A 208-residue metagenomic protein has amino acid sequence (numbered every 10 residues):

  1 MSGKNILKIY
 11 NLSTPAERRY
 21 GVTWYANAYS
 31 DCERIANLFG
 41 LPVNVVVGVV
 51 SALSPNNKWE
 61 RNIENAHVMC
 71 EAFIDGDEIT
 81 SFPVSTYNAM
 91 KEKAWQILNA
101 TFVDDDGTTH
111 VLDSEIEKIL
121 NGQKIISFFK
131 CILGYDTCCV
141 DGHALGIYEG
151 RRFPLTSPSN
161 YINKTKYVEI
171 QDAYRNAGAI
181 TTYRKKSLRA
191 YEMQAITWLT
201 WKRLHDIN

Functional and structural regions predicted by a protein language model:
M1-N208: HhH-family (HhH-GPD) DNA N-glycosylase catalytic core used in base-excision repair
